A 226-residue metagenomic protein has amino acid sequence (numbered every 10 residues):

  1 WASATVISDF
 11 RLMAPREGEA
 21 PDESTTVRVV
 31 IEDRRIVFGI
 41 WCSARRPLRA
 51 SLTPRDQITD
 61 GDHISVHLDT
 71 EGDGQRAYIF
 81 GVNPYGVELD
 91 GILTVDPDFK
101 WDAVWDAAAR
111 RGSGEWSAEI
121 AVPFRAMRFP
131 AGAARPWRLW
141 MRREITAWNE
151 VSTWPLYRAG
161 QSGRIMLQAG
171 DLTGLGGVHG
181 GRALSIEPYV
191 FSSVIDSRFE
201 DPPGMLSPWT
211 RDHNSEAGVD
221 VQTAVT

Functional and structural regions predicted by a protein language model:
W1-T226: Structural preference for beta-rich elements and adjacent junctions enriched in aromatics
